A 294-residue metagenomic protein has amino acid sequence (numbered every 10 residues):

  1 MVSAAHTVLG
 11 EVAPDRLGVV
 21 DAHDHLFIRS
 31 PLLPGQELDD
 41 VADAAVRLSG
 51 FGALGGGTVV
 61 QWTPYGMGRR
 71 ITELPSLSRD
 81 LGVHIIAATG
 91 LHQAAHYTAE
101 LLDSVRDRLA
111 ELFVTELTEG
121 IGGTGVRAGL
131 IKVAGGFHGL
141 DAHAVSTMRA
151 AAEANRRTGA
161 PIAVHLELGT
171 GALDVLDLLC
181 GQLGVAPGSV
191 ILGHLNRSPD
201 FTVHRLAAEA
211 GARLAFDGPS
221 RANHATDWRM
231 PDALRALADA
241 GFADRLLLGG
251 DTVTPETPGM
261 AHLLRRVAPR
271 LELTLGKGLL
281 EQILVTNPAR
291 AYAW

Functional and structural regions predicted by a protein language model:
V2-L9, A261-W294: Mid-to-C-terminal alpha-helical segments outside catalytic/metal-binding sites
L17-A22, F27-R29, G35-H84, D107-V126: Alpha-helical scaffold segments that flank or form the walls of functional sites
H23, V59, L91, N155 (+4 more regions): Divalent metal-coordination and catalytic microenvironments
H25-F27, P64-Y65, G90-A94, G136 (+4 more regions): Active-site beta-loop-alpha junctions enriched in small/polar residues
S49-A53, L74-H84, E116-V126, E153-R156 (+3 more regions): Acidic (Asp/Glu)-rich catalytic clusters
S76-D80, H84-P161, R213, G218-N223: Active-site gating/metal-coordination segments in enzymes
A152, R156-A236, R245-L247: Catalytic pocket-lining loop regions of alpha/beta-barrel enzymes, especially the amidohydrolase/enolase/GH5 lineages
A243-G259: Short acidic/histidine-rich active-site segments
